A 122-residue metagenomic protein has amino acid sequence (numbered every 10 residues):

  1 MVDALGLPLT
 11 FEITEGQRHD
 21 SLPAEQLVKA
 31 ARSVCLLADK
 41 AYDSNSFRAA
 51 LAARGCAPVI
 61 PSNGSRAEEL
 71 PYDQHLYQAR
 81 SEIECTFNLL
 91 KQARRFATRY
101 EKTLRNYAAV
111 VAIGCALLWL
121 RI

Functional and structural regions predicted by a protein language model:
M1-A31: Electropositive, glycine- and tryptophan-enriched low-complexity nucleic-acid-binding patches
Q17, Q26, R32-L104: Helix-centered, glycine/charged polyanion-binding patches within enzymatic domains that contact phosphate-containing
F87-N88, A108-A112: Conserved, well-structured core segments
V110-I122: Charged phosphate-binding loop/patch that engages nucleotide di/tri-phosphates or the phosphate backbone of nucleic
